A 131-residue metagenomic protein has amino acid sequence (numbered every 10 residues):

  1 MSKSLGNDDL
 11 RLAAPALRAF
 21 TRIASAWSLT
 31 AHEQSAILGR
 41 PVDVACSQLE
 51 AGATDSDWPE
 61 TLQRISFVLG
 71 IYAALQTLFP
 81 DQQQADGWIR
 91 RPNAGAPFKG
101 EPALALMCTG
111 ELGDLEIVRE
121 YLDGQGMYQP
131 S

Functional and structural regions predicted by a protein language model:
M1-S131: Non-transmembrane "mature" sequence context
